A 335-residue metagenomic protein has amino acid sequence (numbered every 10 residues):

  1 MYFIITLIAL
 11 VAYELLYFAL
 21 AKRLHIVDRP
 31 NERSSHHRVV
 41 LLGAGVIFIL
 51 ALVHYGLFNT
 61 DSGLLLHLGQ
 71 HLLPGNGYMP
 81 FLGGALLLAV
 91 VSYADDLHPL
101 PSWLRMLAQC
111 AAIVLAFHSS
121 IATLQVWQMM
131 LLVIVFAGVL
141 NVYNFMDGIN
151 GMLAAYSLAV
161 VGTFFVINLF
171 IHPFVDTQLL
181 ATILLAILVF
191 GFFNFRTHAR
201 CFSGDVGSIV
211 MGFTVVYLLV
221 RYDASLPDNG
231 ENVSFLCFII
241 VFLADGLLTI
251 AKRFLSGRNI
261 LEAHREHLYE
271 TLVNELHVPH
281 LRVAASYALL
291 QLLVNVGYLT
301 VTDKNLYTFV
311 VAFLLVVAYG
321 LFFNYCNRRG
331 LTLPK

Functional and structural regions predicted by a protein language model:
M1-A244: "…together with the soluble PPM/PP2C metallo-phosphatase catalytic core" -> "…together with the soluble PPM/PP2C
L15-L41, L248-H277, L281: Cytosolic, membrane-interface loops and tails of multi-pass inner-membrane proteins
A19-L24, F254, L321-K335: Membrane-interface capping segments at transmembrane-helix boundaries
P101, R105, G204, V278-V283 (+1 more regions): Membrane-interface starts of transmembrane alpha-helices
V189, L292-V296, A318-G320: Aromatic-anchored segments of alpha-helical transmembrane domains
S208-I209, A312-A318: Small-residue-enriched core segments of transmembrane alpha-helices in multipass membrane transport and channel
E266, N274-L293, L299-T302: Alpha-helical transmembrane segments of integral membrane proteins, especially multi-pass inner/plasma-membrane
V296-F313: Extracellular/periplasmic helix-loop-helix junctions in multi-pass membrane proteins
